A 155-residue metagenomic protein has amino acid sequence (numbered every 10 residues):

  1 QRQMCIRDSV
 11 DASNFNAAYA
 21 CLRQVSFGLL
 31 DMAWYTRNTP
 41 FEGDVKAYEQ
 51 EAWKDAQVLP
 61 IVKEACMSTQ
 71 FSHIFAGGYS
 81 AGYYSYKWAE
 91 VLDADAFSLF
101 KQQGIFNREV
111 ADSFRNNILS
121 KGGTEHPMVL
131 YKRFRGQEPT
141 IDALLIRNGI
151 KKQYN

Functional and structural regions predicted by a protein language model:
Q1-I6: Short, small-residue-biased leader/transition segments that mark boundaries at the very start of proteins
S9-A12, T69-F75: Short glycine/proline-rich turn/loop motifs
D11-F15, Y19-F27, E42-K46, E64 (+6 more regions): Active-site-proximal structural scaffolding
A18-R37, D55, L59, E64 (+2 more regions): C-terminal substrate/ligand-recognition segments
S26, L30, R37, E42-V45 (+4 more regions): Non-catalytic terminal accessory segments
P40-F41, A56-P60, L99-N107, N155: Secondary-structure transition/capping motifs at alpha-helix termini and the adjoining loop/turn into the next element
E42-K54, M67-H73, F114-S120, P127: Amphipathic alpha-helical substructures
Q103-K152: C-terminal amphipathic alpha-helical interaction region
